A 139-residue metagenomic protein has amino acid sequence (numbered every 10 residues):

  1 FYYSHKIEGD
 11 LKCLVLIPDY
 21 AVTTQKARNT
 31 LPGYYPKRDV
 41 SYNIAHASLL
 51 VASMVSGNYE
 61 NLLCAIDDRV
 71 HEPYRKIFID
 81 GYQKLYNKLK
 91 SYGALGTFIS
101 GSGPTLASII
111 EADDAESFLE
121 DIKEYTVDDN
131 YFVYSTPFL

Functional and structural regions predicted by a protein language model:
F1-Y92, A112-L139: ATP-dependent small-molecule kinase catalytic core of the GHMP/sugar-kinase superfamily and closely related
I99-A107: Small/polar glycine-rich anion-binding or flexible loop at a beta-alpha turn
